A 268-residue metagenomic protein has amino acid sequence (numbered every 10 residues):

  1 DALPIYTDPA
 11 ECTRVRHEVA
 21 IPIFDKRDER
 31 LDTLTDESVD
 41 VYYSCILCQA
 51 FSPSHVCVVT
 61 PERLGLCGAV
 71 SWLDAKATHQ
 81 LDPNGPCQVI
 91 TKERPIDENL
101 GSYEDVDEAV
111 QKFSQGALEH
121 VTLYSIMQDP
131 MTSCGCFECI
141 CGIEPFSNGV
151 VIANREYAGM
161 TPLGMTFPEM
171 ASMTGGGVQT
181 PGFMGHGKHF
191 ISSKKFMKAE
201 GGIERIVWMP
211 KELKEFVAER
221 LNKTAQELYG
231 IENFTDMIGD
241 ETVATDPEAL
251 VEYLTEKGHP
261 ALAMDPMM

Functional and structural regions predicted by a protein language model:
T13-A50, E104-H120: Short, charged low-complexity linear segments at domain edges
H17, D74-M268: A motif-centric signal for short, conserved binding hotspots located in accessible loops or intrinsically disordered
V41-S44, P53, R63, S125-F137: Short metal-coordination and nucleic-acid-contact micro-motifs, chiefly zinc-binding Cys/His arrays
S52-V56, A75: Short functional micro-motifs and their immediate structural scaffolds
H55-V58, V150: Short aromatic-glycine-enriched beta-strand elements
T60-S71: Cysteine-rich micro-motifs
